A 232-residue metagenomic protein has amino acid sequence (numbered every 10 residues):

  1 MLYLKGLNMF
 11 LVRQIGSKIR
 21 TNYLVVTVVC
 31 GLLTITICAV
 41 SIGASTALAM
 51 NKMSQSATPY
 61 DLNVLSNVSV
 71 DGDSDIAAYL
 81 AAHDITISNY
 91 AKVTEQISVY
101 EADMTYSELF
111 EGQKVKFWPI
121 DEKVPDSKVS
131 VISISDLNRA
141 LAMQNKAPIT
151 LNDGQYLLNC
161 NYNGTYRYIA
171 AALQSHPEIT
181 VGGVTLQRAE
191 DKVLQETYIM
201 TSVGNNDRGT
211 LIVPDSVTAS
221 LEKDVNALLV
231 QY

Functional and structural regions predicted by a protein language model:
M1-C30, T36-V40, A44, L48-P59: Feature of multi-pass inner-membrane transport and sensor proteins that recognizes transmembrane helices together
G16-I19, I35, S66-V68, Y232: Short, flexible loop/turn elements at secondary-structure junctions
K52-Y232: Nucleotide-cofactor and metal-assisted catalytic machinery
